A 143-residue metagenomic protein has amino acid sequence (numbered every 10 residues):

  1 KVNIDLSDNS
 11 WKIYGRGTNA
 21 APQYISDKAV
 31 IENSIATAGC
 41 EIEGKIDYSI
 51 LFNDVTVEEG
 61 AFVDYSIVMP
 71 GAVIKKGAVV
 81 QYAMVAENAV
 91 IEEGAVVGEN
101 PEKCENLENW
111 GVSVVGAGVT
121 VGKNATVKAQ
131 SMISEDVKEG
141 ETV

Functional and structural regions predicted by a protein language model:
K1-V143: Left-handed beta-helix
